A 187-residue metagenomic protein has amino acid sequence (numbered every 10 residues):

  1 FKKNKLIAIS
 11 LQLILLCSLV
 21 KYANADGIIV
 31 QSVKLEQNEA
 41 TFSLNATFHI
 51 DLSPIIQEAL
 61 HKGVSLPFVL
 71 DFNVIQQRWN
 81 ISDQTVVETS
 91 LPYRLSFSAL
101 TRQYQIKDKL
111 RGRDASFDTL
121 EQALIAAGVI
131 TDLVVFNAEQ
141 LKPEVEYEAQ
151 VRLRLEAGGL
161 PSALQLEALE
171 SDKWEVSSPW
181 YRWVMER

Functional and structural regions predicted by a protein language model:
F1-K3: N-terminal secretory signal peptides that target proteins for export/translocation
A8-S18: Bacterial N-terminal signal peptides
V20-Y22: N-terminal signal peptide c-region/cleavage motif recognized by signal peptidases
A25-L66: N-terminal onset of structured domains
L44-F48, A99, Q105, L110-R111 (+1 more regions): A beta-strand/beta-hairpin structural motif
E58-L120: Structured domain cores in non-transmembrane regions
V134-R187: Glycine-rich, aromatic-bearing surface loops/beta-hairpins
